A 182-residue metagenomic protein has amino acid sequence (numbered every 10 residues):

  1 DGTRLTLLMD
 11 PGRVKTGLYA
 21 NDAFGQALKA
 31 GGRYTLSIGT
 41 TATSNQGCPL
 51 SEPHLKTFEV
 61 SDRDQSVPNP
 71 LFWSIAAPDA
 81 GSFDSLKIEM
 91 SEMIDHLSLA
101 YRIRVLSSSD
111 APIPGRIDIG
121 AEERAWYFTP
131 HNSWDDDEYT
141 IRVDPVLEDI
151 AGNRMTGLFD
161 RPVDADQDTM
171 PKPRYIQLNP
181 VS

Functional and structural regions predicted by a protein language model:
D1-S182: Acidic, low-complexity Ser/Thr/Gly/Pro-rich repeat segments typical of extracellular/periplasmic and surface-exposed
